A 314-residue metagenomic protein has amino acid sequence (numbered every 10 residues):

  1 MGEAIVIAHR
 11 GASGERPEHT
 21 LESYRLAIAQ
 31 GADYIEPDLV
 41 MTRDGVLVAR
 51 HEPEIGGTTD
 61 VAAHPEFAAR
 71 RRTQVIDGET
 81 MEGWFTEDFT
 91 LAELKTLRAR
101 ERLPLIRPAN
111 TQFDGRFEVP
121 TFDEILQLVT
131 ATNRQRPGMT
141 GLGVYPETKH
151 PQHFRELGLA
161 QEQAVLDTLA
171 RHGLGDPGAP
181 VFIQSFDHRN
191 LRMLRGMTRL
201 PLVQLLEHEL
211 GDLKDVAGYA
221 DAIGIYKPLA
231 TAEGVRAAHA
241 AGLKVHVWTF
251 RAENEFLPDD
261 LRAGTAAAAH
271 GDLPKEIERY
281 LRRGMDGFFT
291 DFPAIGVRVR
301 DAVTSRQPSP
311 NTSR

Functional and structural regions predicted by a protein language model:
M1-R314: Phosphate-group recognition and catalysis centered on beta-loop-alpha active-site segments
